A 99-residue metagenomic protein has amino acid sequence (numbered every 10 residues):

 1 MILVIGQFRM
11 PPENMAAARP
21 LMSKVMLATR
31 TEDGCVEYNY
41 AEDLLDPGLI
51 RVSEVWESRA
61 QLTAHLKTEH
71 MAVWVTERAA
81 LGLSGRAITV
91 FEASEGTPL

Functional and structural regions predicted by a protein language model:
I2, Q7, L21, A72 (+1 more regions): N-terminal/domain-start segments enriched in small and hydrophobic, helix-friendly residues, covering either
I2-R9, N39-L66: Short, well-ordered beta-strand segments in beta-rich or mixed alpha/beta enzyme and ligand-binding folds
V4, G34-E37, E77, A87: Residue-level recognition of specific faces of alpha-helices
N14-V36, H70-W74: Short amphipathic alpha-helical segments
A41-D46, W74-L99: Glycine-rich beta-strand-turn "strand-cap" elements at beta-sheet edges
R51, V55, A64-T76, A80-G85: Long, charge-enriched, surface-exposed interaction segments in small proteins/subunits
